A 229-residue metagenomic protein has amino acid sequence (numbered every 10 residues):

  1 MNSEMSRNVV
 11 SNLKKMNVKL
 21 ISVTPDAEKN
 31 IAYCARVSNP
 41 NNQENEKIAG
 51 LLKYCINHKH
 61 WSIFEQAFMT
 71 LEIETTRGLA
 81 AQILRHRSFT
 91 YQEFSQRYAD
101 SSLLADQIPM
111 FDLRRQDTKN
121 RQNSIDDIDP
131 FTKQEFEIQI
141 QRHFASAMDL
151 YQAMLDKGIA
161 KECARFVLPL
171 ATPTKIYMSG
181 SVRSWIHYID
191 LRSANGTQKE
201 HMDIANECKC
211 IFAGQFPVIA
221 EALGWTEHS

Functional and structural regions predicted by a protein language model:
M1-S229: Family-specific signature for flavin-dependent thymidylate synthase
